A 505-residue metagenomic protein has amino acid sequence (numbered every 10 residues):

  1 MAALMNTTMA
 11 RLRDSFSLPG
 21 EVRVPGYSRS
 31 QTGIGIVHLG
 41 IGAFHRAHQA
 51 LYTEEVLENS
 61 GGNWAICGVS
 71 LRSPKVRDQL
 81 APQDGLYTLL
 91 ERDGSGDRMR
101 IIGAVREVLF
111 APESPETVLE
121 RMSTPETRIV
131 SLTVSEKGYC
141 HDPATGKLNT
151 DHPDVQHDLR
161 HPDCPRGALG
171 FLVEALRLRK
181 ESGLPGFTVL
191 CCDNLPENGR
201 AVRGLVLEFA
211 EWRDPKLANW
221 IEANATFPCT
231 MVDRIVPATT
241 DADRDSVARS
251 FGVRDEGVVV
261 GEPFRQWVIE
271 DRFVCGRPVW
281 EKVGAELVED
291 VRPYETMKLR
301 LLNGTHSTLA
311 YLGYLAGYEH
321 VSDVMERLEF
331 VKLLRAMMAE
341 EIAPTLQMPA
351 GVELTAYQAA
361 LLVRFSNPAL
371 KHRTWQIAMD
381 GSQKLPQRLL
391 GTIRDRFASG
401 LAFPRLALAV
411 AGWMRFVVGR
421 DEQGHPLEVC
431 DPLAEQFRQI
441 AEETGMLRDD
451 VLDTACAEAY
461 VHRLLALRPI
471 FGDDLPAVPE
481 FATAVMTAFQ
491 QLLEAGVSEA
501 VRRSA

Functional and structural regions predicted by a protein language model:
A2-A505: Substrate/ligand-engaging "lid" and interaction regions
